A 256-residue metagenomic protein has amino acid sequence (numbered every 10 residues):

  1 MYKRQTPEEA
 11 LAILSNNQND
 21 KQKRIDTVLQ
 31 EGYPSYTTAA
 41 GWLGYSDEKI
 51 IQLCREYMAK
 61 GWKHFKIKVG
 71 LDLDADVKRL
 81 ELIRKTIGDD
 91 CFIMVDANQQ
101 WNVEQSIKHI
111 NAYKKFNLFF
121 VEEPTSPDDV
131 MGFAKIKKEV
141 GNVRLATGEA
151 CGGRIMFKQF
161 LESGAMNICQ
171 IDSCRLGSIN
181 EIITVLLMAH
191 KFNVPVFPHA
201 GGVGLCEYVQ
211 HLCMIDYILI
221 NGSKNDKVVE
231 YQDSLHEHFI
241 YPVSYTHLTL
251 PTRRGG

Functional and structural regions predicted by a protein language model:
M1, A12-N16, N111-Y113, N142 (+4 more regions): Short, charged low-complexity intrinsically disordered segments located at boundaries of structured domains
K3-I93, N98-I107, N111-F116, Y241-L248 (+1 more regions): N-terminal capping/lid subdomain adjacent to the active-site entrance of alpha/beta enzymes
D26, E122, L176, D226 (+1 more regions): Generic secondary-structure boundary/loop-capping signal
T38, Q170, E230-Y231: Structural signal for conserved beta-strand scaffold positions within catalytic alpha/beta enzyme cores
L43, D128, G152, L176 (+2 more regions): A broad, structure-centric signal for solvent-exposed, well-ordered loop/edge residues that line or flank functional
L43-E48, V140-N142, Y217-D226: Short, charged helix-to-loop "capping" segments that act as catalytic/coupling loops
I67-E207: Catalytic core of soluble alpha/beta enzymes
N180, T184-V185, G202-L248, R253-G256: Flexible C-terminal active-site loop/helix
